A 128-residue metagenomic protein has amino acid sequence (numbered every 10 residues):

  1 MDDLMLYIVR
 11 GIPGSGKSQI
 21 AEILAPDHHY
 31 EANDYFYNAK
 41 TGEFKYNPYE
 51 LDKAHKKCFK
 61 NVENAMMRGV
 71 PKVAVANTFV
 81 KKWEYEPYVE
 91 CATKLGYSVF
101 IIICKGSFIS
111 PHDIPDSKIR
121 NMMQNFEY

Functional and structural regions predicted by a protein language model:
L6: Walker A (P-loop) ATP-phosphate-binding motif of ABC ATPase nucleotide-binding domains
V9: Hydrophobic anchor at the beta1->P-loop junction of P-loop NTPases
I12-P13: The conserved Walker
G16: Conserved glycine(s) of the Walker
I20: Hydrophobic positions on the alpha1 helix immediately C-terminal to the Walker A/P-loop
H28-K40: Short beta-strand-centered segment that lines the nucleotide-binding/catalytic pocket of NTP-utilizing
N38-K56: Glycine-rich phosphate-binding "P-loop"
K45, Y49, F59-P71, T78-Y128: Replace "adjacent to P-loop NTPase cores in ATP/GTP-dependent enzymes" with "adjacent to NTP-binding cores
